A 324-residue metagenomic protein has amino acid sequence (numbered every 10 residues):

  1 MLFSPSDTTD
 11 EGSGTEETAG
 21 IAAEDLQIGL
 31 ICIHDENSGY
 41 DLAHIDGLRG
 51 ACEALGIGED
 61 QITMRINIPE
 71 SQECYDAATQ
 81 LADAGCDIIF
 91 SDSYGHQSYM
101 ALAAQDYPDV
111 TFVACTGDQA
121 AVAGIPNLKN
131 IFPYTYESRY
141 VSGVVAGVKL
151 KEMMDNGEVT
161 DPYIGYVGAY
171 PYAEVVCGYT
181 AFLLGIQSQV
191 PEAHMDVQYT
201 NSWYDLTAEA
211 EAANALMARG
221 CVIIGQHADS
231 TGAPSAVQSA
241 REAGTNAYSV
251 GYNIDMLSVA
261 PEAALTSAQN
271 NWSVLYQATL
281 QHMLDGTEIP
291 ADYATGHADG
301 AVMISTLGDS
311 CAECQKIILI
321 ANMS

Functional and structural regions predicted by a protein language model:
S4-S324: A residue-level marker of the well-folded mature domains of exported/periplasmic proteins
